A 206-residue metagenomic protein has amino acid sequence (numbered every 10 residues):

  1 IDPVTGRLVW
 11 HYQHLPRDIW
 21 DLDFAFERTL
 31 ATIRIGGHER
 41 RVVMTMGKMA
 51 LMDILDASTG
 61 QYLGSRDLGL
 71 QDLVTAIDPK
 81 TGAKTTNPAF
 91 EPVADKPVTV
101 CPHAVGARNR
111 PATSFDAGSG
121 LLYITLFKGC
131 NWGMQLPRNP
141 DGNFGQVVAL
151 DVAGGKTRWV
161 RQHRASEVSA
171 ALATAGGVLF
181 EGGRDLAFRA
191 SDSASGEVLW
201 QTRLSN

Functional and structural regions predicted by a protein language model:
I1-F24, A31-E39, L51-V100, G129-V168 (+2 more regions): Extracytoplasmic/lumenal domain signature
V9-H11, M44, A104: Generic hydrophobic alpha-helical membrane-segment signal
H38-E39, A50, G106-P111: Short alpha-helical segments and helix-capping/turn motifs at coil-helix boundaries
M44-A50: Transmembrane beta-barrel strand/turn architecture of Gram-negative outer membrane proteins
M46, T125-F127, G182: Residue-level marker for isolated small/hydroxyl-bearing positions within beta-strands of beta-sheet-rich domains
G82-T85, A94-T99, V105-K128: Long, low-complexity segments enriched in small/aliphatic residues
